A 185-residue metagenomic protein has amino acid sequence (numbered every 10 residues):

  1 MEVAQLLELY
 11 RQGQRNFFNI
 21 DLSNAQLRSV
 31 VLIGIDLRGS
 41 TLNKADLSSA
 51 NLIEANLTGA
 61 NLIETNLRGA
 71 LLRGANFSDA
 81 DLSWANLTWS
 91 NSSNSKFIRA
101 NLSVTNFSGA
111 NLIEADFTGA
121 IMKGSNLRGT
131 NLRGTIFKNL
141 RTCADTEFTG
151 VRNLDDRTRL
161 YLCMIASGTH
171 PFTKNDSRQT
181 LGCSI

Functional and structural regions predicted by a protein language model:
M1-I185: Tandem repeat scaffolds
